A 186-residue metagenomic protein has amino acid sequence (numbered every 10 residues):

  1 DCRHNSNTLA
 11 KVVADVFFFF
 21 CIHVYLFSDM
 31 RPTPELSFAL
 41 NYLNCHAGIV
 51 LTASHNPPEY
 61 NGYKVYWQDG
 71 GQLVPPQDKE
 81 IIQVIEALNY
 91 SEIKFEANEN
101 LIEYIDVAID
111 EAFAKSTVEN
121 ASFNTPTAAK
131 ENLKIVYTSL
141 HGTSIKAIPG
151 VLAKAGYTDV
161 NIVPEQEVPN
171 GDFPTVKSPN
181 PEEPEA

Functional and structural regions predicted by a protein language model:
D1-Y60, K154-A186: N-terminal small/polar loop signature for handling phosphorylated ligands or for N-terminal nucleophile
N61-E185: Gly/Ser/Thr-enriched, mixed-charge loops and adjacent short helices that form phosphate/oxyanion-binding elements
